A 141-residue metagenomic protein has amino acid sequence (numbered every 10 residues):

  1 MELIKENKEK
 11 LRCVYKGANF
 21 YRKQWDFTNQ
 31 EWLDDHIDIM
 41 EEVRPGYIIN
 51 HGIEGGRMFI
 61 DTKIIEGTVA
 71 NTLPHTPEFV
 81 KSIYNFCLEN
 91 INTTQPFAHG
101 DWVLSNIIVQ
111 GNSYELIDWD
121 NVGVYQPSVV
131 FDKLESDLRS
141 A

Functional and structural regions predicted by a protein language model:
E2-D38: ATP-binding glycine-rich loop module of kinase domains
Y15-K16, D61-I64: Short, well-ordered beta-strand micro-motif
K16-G17, E54-G56, Q110: Structural motif
F20, I60, P96, E115-I117 (+1 more regions): Protein kinase-like catalytic core scaffold
N29-H36, N71-H75, Y125-S128: Active-site-adjacent loop/helix micro-motif of nuclease/hydrolase catalytic cores
H36-I48, K63-Q110, Y114-E115: Conserved kinase catalytic-core helix
I48-F59: Short beta-strand micro-motifs within the conserved protein kinase catalytic domain, predominantly in the N-lobe
N112-A141: Active-site Asp-x-Gly
